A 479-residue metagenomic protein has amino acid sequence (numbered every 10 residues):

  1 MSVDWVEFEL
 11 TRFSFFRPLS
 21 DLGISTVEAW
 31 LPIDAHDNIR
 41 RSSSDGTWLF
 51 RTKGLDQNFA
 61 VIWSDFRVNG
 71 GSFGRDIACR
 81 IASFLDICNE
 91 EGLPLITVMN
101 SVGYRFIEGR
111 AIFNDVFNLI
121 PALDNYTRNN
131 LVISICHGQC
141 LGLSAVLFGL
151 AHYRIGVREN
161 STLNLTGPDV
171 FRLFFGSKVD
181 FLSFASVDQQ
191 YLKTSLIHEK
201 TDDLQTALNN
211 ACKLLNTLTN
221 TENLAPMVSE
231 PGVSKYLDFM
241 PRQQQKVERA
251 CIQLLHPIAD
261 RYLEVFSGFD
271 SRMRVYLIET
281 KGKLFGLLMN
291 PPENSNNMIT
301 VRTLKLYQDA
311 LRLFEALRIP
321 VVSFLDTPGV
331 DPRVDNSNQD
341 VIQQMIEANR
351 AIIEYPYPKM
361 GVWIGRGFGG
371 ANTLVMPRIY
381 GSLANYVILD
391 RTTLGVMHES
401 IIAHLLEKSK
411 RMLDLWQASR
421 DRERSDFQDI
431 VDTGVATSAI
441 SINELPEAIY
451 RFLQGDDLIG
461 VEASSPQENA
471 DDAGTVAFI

Functional and structural regions predicted by a protein language model:
M1-I479: Ligand-binding clefts of soluble mixed alpha/beta catalytic domains
